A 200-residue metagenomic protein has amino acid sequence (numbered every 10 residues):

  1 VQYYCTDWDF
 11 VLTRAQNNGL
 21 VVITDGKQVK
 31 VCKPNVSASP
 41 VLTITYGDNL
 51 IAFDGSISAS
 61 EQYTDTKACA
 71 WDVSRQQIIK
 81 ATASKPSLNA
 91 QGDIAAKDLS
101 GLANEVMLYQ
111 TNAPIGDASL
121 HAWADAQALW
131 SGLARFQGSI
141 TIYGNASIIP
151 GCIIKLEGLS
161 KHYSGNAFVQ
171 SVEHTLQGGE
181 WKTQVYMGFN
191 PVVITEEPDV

Functional and structural regions predicted by a protein language model:
V1-D54: Short beta-strand-centered interaction patches in the first periplasmic/extracellular domains of large envelope
A52-V200: An acidic/polar, Gly/Ser/Thr-rich interaction patch typically located in mid-to-C-terminal regions of proteins
